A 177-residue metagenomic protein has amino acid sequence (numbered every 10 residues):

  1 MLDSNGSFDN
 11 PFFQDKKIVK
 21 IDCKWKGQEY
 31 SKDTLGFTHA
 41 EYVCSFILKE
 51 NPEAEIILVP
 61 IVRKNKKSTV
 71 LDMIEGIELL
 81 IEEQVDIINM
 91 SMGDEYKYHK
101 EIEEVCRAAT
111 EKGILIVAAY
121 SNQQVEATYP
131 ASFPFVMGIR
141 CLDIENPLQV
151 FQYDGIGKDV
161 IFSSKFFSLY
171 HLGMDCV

Functional and structural regions predicted by a protein language model:
M1-A54, F167-M174: Active-site core segment of subtilase-fold serine proteases
D3, T128-V177: Extracellular S/T/G-rich loop segment that most often corresponds to the catalytic His/Ser-adjacent loop
N5-S7, R63-K64, G93-K97, N122-V125 (+2 more regions): Solvent-exposed loop/turn segments at secondary-structure junctions within structured extracellular/periplasmic domains
E29-E95: Subtilisin-like peptidase catalytic core
E55, G113-L115, Y129, M137: Proline-centered loop/turn at the N-terminus of a beta-strand
N89-S91, I116-S121, I139-R140: Active-site neighborhood of phospho(di)ester-bond hydrolases with catalytic His/Asp-centered motifs
K97-V117: Catalytic-core regions built around general acid/base machinery
